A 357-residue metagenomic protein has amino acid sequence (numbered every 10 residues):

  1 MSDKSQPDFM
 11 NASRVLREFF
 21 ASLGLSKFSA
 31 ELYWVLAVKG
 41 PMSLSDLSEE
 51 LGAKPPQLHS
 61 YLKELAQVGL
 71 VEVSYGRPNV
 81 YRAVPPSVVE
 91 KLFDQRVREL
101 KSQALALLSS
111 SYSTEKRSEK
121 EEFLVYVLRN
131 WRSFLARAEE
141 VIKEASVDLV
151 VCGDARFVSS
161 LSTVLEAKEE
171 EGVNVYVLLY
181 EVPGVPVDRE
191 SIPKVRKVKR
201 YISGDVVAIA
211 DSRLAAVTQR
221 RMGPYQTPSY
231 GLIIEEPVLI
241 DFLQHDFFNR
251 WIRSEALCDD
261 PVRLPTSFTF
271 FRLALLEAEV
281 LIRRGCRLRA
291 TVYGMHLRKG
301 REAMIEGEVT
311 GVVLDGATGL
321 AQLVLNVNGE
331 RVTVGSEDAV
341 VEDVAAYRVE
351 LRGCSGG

Functional and structural regions predicted by a protein language model:
M1-K91: Basic, Lys/Arg-rich alpha-helical nucleic-acid-recognition elements, primarily the DNA-binding modules of transcription
S2-Q6, D94-S110, V187-E190, V217-R221 (+2 more regions): Long, low-complexity, charge-rich intrinsically disordered regions
F19, S87-E90, R96, L100-V177 (+2 more regions): PLD-like (HKD) phosphodiesterase/transphosphatidyltransferase domain
G76, V84, D154, Y180 (+1 more regions): Surface loops and adjacent helix of pleckstrin homology
Q95-R96, E121, S159, K168 (+1 more regions): Contiguous mid-protein beta-loop-alpha structural module that forms a pocket-lining wall or clamp of enzyme active
K101-E122, S133-L135, R196-V198, G204-D205 (+1 more regions): Inter-domain helical "communication" segments and dimerization helices that couple sensory or membrane-embedded modules
R221-R289, H296, V344-A346, L351-G353: Signature of lipid phosphatidyltransferase scaffolds
L273-G357: N-terminal accessory interaction module
